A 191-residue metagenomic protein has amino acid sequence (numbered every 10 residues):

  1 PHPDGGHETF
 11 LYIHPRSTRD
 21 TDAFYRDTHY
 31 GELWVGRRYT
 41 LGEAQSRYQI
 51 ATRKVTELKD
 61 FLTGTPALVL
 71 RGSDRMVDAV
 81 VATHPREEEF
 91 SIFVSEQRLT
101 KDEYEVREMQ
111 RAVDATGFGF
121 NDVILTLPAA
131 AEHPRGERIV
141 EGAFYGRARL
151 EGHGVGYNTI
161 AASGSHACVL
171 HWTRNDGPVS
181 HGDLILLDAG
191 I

Functional and structural regions predicted by a protein language model:
P1-G119: A composition/biophysics-driven feature that prefers long, compositionally simple stretches
T18, L127, A167: Residue-level detector of flexible, active-site-proximal loop/helix-junction positions within diverse enzyme catalytic
A23-D27, V81-A82, V123, N158 (+1 more regions): General "foldedness" signal
R26-Y30, L125-T126, D188: Short, charged/polar low-complexity linear motifs in solvent-exposed/disordered segments
L33-V35, Y39-T40, L99, Y104 (+5 more regions): Bulky hydrophobic/aromatic packing residues
R86-F93, P134-I191: Short catalytic-site patches enriched in acidic/histidine residues that coordinate or position cofactors/metals
K101, E105-E151, Y157: Active-site pocket-lining segments that scaffold enzyme catalytic pockets across diverse folds
